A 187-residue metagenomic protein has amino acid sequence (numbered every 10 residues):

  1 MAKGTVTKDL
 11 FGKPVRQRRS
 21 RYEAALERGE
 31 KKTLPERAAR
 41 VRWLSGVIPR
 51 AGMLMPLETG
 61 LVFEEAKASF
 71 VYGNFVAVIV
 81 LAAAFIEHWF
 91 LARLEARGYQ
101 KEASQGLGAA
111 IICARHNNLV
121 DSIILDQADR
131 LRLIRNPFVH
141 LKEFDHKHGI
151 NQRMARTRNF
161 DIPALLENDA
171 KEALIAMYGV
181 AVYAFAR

Functional and structural regions predicted by a protein language model:
K3, D9-N74: Charged alpha-helical initiation segments
V47-P49, N117, N159: A short, mixed-charge helix-start or loop-turn motif at secondary-structure junctions
M53, S122-R187: Charge-enriched, short contiguous segments at helix-coil
G60, V76-A83, E87, L125 (+2 more regions): Non-catalytic, well-ordered alpha-helical scaffold segments
V62-E65, L81, Q127, A176: Short, hydrophobic/aromatic alpha-helical segments in well-folded domains
A66-K67, V71-E95: Short, hydrophobic, well-ordered secondary-structure elements
G73, W89-K101, F138, K142-D145: Amphipathic alpha-helical interaction segments
L94-D129: Short, charged amphipathic alpha-helical segments flanked by flexible coils
